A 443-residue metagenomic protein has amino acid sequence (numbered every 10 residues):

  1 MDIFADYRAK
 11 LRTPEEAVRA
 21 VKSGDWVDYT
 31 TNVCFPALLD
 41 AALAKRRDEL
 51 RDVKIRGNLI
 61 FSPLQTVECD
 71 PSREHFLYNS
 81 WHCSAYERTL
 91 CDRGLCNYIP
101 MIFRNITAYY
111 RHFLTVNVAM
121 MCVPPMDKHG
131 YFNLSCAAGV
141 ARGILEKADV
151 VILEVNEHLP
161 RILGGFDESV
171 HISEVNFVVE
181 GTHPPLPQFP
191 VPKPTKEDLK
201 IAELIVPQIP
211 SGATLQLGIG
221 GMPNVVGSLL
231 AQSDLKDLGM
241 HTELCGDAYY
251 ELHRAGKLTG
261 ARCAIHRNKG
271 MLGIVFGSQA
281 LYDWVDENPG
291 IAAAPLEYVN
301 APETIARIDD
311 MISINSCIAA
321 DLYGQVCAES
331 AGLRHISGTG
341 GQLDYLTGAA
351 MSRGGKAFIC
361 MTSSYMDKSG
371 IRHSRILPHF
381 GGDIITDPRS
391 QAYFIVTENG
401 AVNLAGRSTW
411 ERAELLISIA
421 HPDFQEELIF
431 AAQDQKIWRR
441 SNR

Functional and structural regions predicted by a protein language model:
M1-R443: Conserved alpha/beta enzyme-core scaffold
